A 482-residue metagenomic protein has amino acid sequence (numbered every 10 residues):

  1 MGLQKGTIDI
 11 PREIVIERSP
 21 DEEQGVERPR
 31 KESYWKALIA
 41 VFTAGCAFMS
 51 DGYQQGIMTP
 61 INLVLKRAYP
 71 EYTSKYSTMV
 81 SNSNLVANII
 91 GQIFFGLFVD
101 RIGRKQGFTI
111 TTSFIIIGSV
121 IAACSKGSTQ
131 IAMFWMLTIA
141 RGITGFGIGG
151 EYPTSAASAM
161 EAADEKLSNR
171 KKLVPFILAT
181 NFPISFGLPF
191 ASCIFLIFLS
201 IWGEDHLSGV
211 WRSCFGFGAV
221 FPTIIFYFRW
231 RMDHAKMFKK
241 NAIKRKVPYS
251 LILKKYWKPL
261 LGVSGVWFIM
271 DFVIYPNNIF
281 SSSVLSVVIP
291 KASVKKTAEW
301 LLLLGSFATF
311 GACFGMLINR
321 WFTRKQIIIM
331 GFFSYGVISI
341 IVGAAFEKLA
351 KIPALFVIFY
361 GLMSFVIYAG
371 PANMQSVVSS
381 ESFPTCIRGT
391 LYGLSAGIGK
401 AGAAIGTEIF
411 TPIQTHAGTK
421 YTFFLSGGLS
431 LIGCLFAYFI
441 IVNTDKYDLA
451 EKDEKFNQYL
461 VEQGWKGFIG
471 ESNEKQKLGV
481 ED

Functional and structural regions predicted by a protein language model:
G2-D482: Transmembrane-helix signature of 12-pass secondary carriers
